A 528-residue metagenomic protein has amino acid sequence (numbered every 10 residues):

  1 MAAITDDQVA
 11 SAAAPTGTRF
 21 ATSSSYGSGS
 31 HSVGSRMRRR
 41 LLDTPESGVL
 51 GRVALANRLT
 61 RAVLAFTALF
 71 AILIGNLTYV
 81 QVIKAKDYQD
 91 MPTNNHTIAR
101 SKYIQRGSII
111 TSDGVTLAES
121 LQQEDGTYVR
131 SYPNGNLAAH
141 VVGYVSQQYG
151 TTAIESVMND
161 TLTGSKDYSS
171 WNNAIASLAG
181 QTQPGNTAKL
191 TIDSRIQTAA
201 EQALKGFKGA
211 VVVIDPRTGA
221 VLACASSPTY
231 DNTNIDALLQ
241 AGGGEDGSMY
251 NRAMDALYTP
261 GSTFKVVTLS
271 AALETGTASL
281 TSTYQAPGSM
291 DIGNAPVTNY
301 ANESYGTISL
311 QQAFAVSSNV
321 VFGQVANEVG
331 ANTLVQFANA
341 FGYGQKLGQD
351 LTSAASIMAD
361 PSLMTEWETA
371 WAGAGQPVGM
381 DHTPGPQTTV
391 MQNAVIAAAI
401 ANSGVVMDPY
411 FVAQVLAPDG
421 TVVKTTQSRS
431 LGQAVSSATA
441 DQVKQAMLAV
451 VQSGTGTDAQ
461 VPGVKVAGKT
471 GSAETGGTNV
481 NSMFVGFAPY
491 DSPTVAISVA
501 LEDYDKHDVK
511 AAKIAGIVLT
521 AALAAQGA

Functional and structural regions predicted by a protein language model:
M1-L238, V335-A340, D505-A528: Periplasmic/cell-envelope proteins involved in peptidoglycan metabolism and beta-lactam response
D7, R19, R40, R217 (+2 more regions): Beta-lactam-recognizing serine transpeptidase/beta-lactamase-like catalytic domain environment
R61, I98, G261-S262, N327: Charged, low-complexity surface patches
